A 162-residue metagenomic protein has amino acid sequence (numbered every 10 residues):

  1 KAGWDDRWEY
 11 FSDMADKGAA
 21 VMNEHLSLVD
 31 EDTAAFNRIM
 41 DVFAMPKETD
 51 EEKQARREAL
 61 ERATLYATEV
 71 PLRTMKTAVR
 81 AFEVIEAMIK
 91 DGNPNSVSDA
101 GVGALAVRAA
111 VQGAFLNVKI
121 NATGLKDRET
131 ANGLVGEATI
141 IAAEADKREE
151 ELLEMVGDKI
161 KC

Functional and structural regions predicted by a protein language model:
K1-C162: Conserved, well-structured ligand/cofactor-binding cores
